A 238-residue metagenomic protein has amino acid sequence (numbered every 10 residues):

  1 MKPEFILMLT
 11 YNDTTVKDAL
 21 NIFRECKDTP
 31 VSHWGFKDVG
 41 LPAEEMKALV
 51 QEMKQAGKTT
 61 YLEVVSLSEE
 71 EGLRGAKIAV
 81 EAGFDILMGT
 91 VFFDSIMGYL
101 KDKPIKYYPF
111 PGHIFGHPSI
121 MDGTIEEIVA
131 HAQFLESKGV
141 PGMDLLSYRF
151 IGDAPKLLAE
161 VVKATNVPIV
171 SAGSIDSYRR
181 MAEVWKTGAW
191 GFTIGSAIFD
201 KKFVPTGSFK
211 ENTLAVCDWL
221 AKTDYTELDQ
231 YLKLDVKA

Functional and structural regions predicted by a protein language model:
M1-T10, V50-K58, L100-I120, A154-K163: N-terminal small/glycine-rich loop or linker at the start of catalytic domains across soluble metabolic enzymes
M1-T60, E69-E70, A76-A82, Q133-S137 (+2 more regions): Conserved N-terminal beta1-alpha1 strand-loop-helix module at the mouth
P3-T10, S32-F36, T60-V64, I86-G89 (+4 more regions): Hydrophobic faces of well-ordered beta-strands that scaffold small-molecule active sites in alpha/beta enzyme cores
N21-I22, A48-L49, R74-G75, S95-Y99 (+2 more regions): A short acidic, amphipathic alpha-helical/loop segment
D38, A82-S95, K138-F150, S174-I175 (+2 more regions): Glycine-rich phosphate-binding active-site loops on the catalytic face of alpha/beta enzymes
K47, D122-A130, D153-A159, T206-T213: Charged helix-capping and loop-helix junction motifs
G57, V65, E69-F150, A215 (+1 more regions): Conserved anion-binding
E69-E81, G123-A130, K163-I194: Catalytic cores of alpha/beta
